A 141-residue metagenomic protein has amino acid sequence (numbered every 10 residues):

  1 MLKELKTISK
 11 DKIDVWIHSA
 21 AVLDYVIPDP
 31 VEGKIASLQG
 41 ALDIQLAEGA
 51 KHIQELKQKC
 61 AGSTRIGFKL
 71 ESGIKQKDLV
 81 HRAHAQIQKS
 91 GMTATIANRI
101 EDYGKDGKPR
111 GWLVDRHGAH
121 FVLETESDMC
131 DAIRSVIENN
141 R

Functional and structural regions predicted by a protein language model:
M1-R141: A cross-family phosphate/adenosyl-ligand binding-site feature
